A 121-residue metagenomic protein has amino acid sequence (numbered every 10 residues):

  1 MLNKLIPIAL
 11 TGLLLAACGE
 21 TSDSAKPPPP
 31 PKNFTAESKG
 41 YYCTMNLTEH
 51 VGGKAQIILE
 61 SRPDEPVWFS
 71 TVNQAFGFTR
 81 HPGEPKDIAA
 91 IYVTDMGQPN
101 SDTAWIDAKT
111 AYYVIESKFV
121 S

Functional and structural regions predicted by a protein language model:
L2-T11: Sec-dependent signal peptide recognition, specifically the positively charged N-region followed immediately by
L15-A17: C-terminal motif of bacterial Sec signal peptides marking the signal peptidase cleavage site
G19-S22: Bacterial signal peptide processing site
S24-N33: Short, intrinsically disordered, charge-biased short linear motifs at domain edges
G40: Short cysteine-rich clusters marking metal-coordination/redox-active sites
T44: Cys/His-coordinated zinc-binding microdomains
E49-G52: Short, non-ligating residues that shape and space the ligands of small metal-coordination modules and catalytic
A89-S121: Thiol/selenol-based redox catalytic cores and closely related redox-interacting motifs
